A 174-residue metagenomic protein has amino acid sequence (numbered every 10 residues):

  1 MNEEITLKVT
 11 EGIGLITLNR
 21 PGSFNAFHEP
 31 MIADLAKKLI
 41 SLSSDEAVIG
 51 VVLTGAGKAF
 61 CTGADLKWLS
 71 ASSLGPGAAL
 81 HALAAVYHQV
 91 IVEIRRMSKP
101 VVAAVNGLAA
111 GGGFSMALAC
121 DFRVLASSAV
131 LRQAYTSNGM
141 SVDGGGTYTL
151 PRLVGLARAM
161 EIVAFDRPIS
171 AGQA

Functional and structural regions predicted by a protein language model:
M1-A56, V92: Conserved CoA-thioester-binding segment of acyl-CoA-metabolizing enzymes
T10, D45, A56, S72 (+3 more regions): Structured helix-beta-strand junction loops
I16, L53, D65, M116-A117 (+1 more regions): Hydrophobic/aromatic residues within transmembrane alpha-helices of multi-pass small-molecule transporters
F27-H28, A64, S73, Y135 (+2 more regions): Short, flexible helix/strand-to-coil boundary loops that buttress conserved ligand/catalytic motifs in alpha/beta
M31-L35, L83-V86, M116: Hydrophobic alpha-helical membrane-association signature
G55-E93, A109, S137-G139: Glycine- (often His-adjacent) and acidic-residue-rich active-site loop that binds/positions the CoA thioester
V92-A174: Crotonase-fold acyl-CoA enzyme core
